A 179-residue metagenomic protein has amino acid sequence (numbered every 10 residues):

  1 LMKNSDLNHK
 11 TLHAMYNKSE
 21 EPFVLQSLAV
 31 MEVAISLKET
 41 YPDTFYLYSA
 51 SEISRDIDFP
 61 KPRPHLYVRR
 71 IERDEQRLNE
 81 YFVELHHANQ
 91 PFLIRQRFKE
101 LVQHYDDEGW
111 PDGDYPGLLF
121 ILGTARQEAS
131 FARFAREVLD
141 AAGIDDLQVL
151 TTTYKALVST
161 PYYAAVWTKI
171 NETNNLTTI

Functional and structural regions predicted by a protein language model:
L1-A29: Interdomain/boundary linker segments immediately adjacent to catalytic/signaling cores
L1-K3, S49, T151-Y154: Helix N-cap / beta->alpha transition motif
L7-Y16, R77-V83, P116: Glycine-rich, often proline-containing surface loops adjacent to acidic residues and nearby aromatics that form
P22-F23, I35-E80, H87-Q96: Active-site metal-binding core of divalent-cation-utilizing nuclease and nuclease-like domains
L28-V33, R95-H104, E128-V138: Well-ordered, non-membrane alpha-helical segments in soluble/globular domains
L37, L93-F120: Acidic, metal/cofactor-coordinating or nucleic-acid-engaging core segments within structured domains
Y41-P42, I71-E75, Y105-G113, L139: Alpha-helix termini
P111-I179: Non-catalytic C-terminal interaction segments of nucleic acid-processing enzymes
